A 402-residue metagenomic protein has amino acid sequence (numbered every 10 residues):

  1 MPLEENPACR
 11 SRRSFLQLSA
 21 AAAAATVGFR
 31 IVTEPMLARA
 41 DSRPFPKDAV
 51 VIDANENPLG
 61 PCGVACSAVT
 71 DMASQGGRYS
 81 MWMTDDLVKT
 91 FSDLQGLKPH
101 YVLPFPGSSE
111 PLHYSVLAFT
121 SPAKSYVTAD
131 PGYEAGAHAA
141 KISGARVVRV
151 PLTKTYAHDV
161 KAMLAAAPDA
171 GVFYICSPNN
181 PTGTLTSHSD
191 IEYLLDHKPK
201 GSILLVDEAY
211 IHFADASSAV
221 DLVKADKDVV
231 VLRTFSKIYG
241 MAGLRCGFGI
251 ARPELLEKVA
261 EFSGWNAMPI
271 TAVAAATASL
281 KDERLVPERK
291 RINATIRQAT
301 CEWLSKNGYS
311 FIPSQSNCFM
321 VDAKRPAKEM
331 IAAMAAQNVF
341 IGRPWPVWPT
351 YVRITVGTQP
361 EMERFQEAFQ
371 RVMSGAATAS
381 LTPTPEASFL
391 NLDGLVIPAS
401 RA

Functional and structural regions predicted by a protein language model:
P2-A23: N-terminal secretory signal peptides and thylakoid transit peptides that target proteins across membranes
S19-R78, D93, K161, P168-D169: N-terminal "arm"/small-domain region of PLP-dependent enzymes with the aminotransferase-like
G76, D86-S125, S143: Phosphate-binding glycine-rich loop
A118-I175, D196: PLP-dependent aminotransferase-like
L152-K154, A294, W303-Q337, P360 (+1 more regions): Conserved PLP-binding catalytic core of the aspartate aminotransferase-like
V160-P168, P181-L204, E208-I238, E254: Active-site pre-lysine segment of PLP-dependent enzymes
D228-S305, Y309-I312: PLP-dependent aminotransferase class I/II
A333-Q337, W345-A402: PLP-dependent enzyme catalytic core of the Aspartate aminotransferase-like
